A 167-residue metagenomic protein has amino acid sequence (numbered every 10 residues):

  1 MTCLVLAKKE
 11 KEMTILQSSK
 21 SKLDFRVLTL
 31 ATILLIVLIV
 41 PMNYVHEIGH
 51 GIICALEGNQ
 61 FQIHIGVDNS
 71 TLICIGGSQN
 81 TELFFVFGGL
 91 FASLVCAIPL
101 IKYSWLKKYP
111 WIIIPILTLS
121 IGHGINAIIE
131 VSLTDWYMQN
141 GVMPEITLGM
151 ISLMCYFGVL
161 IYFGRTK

Functional and structural regions predicted by a protein language model:
L4, H64, N69-K167: Metalloprotease/metallohydrolase-associated module, dominated by Zn2+-dependent proteases
L6-L23: Short, Lys/Arg-rich, polar N-terminal cytosolic tail immediately upstream of the first transmembrane signal-anchor
S19-A31, D68-N69: Short, motif-level signal for alpha-helix interfacial/capping segments enriched in acidic residues and aromatics/proline
F25-Y44: Short pre-active-site segment immediately N-terminal to the catalytic Zn-binding motif
L38, M42, H46, C96 (+1 more regions): Alpha-helical transmembrane segments of multipass membrane proteins
M42-A55, G89: Active-site recognition of the HExxH zinc-binding catalytic motif
E57-G58, L133: Short helix-capping/hinge motifs at transmembrane helix termini and TM-loop junctions
G58-H64: Short, charged cytosolic
